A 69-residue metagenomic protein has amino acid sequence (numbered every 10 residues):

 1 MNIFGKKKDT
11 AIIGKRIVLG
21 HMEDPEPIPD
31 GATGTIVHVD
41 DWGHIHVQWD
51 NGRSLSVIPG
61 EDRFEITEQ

Functional and structural regions predicted by a protein language model:
N2-K6, I12-Q69: Basic/aromatic-rich interaction segments and small domains that mediate binding to polyanionic partners
